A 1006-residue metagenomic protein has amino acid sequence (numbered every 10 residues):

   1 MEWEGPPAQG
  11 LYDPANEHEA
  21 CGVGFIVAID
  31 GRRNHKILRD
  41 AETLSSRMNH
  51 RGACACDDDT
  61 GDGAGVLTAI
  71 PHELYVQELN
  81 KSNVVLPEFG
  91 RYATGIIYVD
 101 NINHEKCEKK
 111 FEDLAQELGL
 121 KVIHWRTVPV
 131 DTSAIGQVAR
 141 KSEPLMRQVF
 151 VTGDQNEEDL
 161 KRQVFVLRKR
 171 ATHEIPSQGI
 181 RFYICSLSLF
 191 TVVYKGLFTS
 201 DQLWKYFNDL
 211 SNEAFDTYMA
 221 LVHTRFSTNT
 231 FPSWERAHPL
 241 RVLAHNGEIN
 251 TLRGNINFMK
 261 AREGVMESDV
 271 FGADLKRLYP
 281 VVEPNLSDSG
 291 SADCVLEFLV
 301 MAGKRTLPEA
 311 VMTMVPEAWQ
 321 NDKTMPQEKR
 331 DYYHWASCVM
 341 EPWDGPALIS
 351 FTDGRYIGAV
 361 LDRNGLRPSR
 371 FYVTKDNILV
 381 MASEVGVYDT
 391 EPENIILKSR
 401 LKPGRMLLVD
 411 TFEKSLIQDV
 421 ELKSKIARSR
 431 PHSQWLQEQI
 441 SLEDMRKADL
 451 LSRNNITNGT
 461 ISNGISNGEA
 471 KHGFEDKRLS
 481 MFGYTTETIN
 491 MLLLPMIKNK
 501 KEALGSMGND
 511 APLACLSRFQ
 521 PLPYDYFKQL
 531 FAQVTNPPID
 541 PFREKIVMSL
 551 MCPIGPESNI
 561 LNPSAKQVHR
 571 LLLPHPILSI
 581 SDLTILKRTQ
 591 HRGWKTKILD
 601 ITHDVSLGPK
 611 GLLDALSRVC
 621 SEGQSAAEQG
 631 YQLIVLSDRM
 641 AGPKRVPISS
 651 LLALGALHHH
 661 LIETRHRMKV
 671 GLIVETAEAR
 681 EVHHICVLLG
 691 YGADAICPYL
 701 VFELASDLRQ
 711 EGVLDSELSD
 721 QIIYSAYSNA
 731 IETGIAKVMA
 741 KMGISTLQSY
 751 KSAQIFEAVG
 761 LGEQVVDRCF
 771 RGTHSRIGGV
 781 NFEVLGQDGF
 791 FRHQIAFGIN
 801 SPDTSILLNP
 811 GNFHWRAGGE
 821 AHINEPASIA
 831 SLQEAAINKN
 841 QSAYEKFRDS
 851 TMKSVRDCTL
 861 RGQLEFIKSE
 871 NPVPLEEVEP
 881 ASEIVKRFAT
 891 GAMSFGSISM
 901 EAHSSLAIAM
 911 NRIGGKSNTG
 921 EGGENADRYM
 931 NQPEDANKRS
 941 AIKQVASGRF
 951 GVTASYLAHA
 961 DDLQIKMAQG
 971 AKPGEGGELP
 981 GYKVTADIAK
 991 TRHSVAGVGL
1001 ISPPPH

Functional and structural regions predicted by a protein language model:
M1-K566, S579: Conserved short alpha-helical segments that host acidic/polar catalytic motifs at enzyme active sites
D13-H18, E213, P239-L240, A615 (+6 more regions): Secondary-structure capping and boundary motifs in well-ordered enzyme cores
C21-G24, G52, L221, G247 (+9 more regions): Conserved structural-core and active-site-/substrate-pathway-adjacent residues in large, well-folded domains of enzymes
F25, P232, L240-R253, S350 (+8 more regions): Conserved catalytic-core segments centered on acid/base and nucleophilic motifs
V27-D30, E317, S637-V646, G671-E678 (+1 more regions): Conserved short loop/turn motifs at secondary-structure junctions
G61, L74, V282, L299-A347 (+13 more regions): Flexible, glycine-rich loop/tail regions that form catalytic "lids" or insertion modules at the edges of active sites
D362-R363, H660-E663, V687-G692, A909-I913: Alpha-helix C-terminal capping segments
V646-V674, A726-I731: Alpha-helix-loop-beta-strand connector modules within alpha/beta enzyme cores
